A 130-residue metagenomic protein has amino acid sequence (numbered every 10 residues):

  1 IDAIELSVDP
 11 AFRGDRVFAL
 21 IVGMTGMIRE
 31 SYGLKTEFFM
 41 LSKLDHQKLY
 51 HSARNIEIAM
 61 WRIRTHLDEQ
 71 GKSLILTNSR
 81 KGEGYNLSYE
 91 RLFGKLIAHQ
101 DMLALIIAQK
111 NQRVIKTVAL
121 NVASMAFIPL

Functional and structural regions predicted by a protein language model:
I1-A123: Mature extracellular/secreted ectodomains of secretory-pathway proteins
P129-L130: Short, solvent-exposed mixed-charge patches
